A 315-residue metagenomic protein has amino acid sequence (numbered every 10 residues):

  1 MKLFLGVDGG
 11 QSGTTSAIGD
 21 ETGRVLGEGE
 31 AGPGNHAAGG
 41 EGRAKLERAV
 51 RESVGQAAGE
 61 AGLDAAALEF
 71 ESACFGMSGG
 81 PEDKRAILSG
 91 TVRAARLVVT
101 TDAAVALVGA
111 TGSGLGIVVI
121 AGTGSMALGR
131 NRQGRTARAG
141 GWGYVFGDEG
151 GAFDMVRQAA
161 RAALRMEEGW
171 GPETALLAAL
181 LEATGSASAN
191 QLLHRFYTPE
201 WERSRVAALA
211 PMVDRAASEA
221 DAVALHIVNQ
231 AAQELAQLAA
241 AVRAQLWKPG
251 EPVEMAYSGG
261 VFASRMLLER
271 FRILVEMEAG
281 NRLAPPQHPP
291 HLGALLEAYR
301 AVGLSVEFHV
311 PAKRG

Functional and structural regions predicted by a protein language model:
M1, A94-V119, R135, W247: Conserved phosphate-binding catalytic cores of ATP/NTP-utilizing and phosphoryl-transfer enzymes
M1-A66, G109-L115, A160-G315: ATP-binding/phosphotransfer module of carbohydrate and carboxylate kinases, centering on a glycine-rich
G9-G10, M77-S78, T101-A103, A121-T123 (+4 more regions): Fold-independent oxyanion-binding glycine-rich loops and adjacent beta-strand/coil segments at enzyme active sites
N35, V54-V99, A110-T111: Short beta-strand-loop/turn "lid" adjacent to the catalytic site in phosphate-handling enzymes
F75-G80, A121-T123, V253-A263: Glycine-rich beta-strand-to-loop/alpha-helix junction loops that act as flexible
G90-V98, G134-G143, I273-R282: Glycine/charged-rich beta-loop-alpha catalytic/anionic-binding loops adjacent to active sites
V105-L107, M126-L128, H291: Short gly/pro/ser/thr-enriched loop/turn and capping motifs at secondary-structure boundaries
G114-M166, W170: Glycine-rich phosphate-binding loop of actin/hexokinase-like ATP-binding domains
